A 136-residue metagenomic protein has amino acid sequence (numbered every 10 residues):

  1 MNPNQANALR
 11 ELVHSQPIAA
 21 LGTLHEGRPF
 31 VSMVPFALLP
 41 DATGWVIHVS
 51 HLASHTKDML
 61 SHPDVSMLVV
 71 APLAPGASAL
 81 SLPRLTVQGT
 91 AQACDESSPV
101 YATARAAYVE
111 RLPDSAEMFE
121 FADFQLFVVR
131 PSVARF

Functional and structural regions predicted by a protein language model:
M1-F136: Binding-site signature for planar aromatic cofactors or substrates
